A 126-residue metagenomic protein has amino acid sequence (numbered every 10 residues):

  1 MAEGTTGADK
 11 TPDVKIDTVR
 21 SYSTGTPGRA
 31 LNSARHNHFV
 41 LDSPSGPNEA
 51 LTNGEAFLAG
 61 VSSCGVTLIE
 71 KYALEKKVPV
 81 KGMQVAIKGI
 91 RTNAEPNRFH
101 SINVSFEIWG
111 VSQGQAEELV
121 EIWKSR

Functional and structural regions predicted by a protein language model:
M1-A59, E70-R126: Extended beta-strand/beta-hairpin segments
C64-G65: Alpha-helical metal-binding/catalytic segments enriched in His/Glu/Asp
